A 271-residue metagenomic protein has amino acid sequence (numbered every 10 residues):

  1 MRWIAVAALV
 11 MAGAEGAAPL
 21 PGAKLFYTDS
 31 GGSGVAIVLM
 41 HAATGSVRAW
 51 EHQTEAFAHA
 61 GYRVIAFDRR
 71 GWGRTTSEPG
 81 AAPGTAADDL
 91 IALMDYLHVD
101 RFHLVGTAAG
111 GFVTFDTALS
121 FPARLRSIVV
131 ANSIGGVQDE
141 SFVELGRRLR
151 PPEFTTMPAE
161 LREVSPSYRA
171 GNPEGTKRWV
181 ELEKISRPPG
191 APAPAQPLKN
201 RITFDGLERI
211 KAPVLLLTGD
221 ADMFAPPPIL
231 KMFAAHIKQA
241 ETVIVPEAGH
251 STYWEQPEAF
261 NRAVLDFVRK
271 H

Functional and structural regions predicted by a protein language model:
D29-T76: Conserved HGGG/HGGXW glycine-rich cap/lid loop of the alpha/beta-hydrolase fold
T54, H59, A66-A109: Active-site loop/oxyanion-hole signature of alpha/beta-hydrolase fold enzymes
F115-S120, R126-T155: Flexible "cap/lid" loop of the alpha/beta hydrolase fold
D139-E140, P152-R209: Conserved alpha/beta-hydrolase catalytic His-Asp/Glu region
I210, L216-T218: Short beta-strand/loop motif that positions the catalytic acidic residue of the alpha/beta-hydrolase fold
A212, P226-A235: Short alpha-helix in the alpha/beta-hydrolase fold that links the catalytic acid
A221-A225: Acidic catalytic loop of the alpha/beta-hydrolase fold
Q239-H271: Catalytic active-site module of serine/aspartate enzymes centered on a nucleophile-bearing elbow/loop
